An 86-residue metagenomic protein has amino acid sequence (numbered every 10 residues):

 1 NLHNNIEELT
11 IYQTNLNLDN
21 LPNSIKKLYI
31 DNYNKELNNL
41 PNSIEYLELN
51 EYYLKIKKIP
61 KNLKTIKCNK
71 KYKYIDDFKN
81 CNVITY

Functional and structural regions predicted by a protein language model:
N1-H3, N15-P22, K35-P41, Y53-K61 (+1 more regions): Short, T/G/N/S-enriched strand-turn elements that build extracellular solenoid repeat scaffolds
E8-N17, K27-E36, Y46-K55, T65-K73 (+1 more regions): Concave beta-strand-loop units of leucine-rich repeat
